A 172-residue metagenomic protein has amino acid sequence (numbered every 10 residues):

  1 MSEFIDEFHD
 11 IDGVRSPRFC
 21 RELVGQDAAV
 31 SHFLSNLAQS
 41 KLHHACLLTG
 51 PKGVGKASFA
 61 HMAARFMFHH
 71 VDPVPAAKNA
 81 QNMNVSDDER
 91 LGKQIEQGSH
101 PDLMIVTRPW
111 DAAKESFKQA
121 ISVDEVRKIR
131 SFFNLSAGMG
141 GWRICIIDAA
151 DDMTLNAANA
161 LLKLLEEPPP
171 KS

Functional and structural regions predicted by a protein language model:
M1-N156: Clamp-loader machinery-focused feature within the broader ASCE/P-loop NTPase space
N134, N159-S172: Conserved catalytic/switch belt of AAA+ P-loop NTPases
